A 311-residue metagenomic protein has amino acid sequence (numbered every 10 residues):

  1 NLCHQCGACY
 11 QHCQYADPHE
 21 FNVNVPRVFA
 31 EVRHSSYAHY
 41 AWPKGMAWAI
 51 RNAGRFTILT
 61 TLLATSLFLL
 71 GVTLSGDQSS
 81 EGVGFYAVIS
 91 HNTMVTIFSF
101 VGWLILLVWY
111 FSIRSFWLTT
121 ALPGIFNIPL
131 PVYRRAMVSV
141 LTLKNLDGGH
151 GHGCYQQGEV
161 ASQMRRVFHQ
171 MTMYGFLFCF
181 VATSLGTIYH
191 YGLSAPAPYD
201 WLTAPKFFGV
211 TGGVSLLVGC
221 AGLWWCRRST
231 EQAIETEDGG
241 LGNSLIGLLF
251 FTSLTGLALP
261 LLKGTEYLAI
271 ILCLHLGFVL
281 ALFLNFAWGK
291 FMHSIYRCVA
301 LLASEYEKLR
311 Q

Functional and structural regions predicted by a protein language model:
N1-H4, A8-S36: Iron-sulfur cluster-binding cysteine motifs and their immediate structural context in ferredoxin-like electron-transfer
A30, S36-Q311: Membrane-embedded alpha-helical bundles of multi-pass integral membrane proteins
